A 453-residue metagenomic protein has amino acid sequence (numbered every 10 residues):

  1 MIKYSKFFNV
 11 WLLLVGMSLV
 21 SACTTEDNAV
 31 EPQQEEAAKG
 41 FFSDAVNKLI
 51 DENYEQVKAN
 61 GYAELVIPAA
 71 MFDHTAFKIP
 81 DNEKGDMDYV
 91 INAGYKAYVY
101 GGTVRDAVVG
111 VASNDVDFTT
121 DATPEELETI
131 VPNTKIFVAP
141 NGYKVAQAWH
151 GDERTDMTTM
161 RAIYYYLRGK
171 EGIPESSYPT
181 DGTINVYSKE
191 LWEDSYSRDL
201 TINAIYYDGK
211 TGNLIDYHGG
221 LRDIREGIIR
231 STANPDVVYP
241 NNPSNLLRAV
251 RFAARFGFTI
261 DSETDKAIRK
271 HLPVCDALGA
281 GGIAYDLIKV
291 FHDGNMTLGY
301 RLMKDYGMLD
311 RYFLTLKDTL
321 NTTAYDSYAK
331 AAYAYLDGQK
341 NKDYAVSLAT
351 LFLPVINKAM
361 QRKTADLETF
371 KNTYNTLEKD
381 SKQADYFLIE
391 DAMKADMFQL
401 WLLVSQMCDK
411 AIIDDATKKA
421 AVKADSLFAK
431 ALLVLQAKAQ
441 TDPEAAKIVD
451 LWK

Functional and structural regions predicted by a protein language model:
M1-W11: Bacterial N-terminal signal peptides that target proteins for export
F7, V20-C23: Serine/proline-rich low-complexity intrinsically disordered segments, especially terminal tails, linkers
V10-L19: Bacterial N-terminal signal peptides
C23-K453: Catalytic cores of the polymerase beta-like nucleotidyltransferase superfamily and closely associated nucleotide
